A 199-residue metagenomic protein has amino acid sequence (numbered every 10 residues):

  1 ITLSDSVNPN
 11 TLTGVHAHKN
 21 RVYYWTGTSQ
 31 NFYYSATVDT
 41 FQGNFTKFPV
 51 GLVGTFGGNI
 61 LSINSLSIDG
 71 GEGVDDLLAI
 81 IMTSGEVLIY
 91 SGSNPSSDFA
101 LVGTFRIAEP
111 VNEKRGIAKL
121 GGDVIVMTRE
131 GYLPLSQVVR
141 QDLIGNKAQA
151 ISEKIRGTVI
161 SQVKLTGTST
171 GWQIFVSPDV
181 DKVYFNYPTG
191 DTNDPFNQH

Functional and structural regions predicted by a protein language model:
I1, T26-T28, S84, E130: Acidic/polar residues in short coil/turn loops that connect beta-strands within repeat-based beta-sheet scaffolds
I1-D5, F41-F45, S96-V102: A short alpha->loop->secondary-structure connector
I1-K19, V50: Asp-box/WD-like beta-propeller blade repeats and closely related beta-sheet repeat scaffolds
L3-N8, V53-F56, T104-P110, L165: Surface loop/turn motifs at the tips and blade-to-blade linkers of beta-strand repeat domains
N8-N10, P49, V74, V111-N112: Eukaryotic intrinsically disordered and solvent-exposed regulatory patches
A17-K47: Carboxylate/His-rich catalytic cores and anion/metal-binding grooves
A17-N20, N64-H199: Beta-sheet-dominated scaffold domains
G54-L66: Extracytoplasmic beta-rich repeat domains
